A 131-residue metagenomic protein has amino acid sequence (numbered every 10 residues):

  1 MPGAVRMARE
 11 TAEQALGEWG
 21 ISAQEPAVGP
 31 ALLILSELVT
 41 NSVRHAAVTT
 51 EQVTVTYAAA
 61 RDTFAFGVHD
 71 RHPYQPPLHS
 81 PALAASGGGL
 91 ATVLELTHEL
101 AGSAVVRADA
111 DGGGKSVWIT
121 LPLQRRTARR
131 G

Functional and structural regions predicted by a protein language model:
M1, A27, A31, S86-G89: The cytosolic transmitter module of two-component sensor histidine kinases
M1-M7: STAS-typified acidic loop motif
M7, P30, I34, T92: Charged catalytic carboxylate motif
Q14-S36: Conserved short strand/loop->alpha-helix "switch" segment adjacent to the catalytic nucleotide/phosphoryl-transfer site
V43-G131: Conserved beta-strand-loop-beta-strand hairpin that lines the nucleotide-binding pocket of ATP/GTP-utilizing enzymes
